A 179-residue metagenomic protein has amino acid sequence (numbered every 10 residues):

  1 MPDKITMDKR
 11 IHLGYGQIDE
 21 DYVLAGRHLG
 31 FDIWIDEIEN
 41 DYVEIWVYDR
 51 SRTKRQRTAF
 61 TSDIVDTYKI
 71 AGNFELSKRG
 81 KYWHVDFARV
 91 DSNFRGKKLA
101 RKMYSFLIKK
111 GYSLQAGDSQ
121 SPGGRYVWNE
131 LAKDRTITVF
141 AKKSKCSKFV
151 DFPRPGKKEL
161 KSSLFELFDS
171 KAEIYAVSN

Functional and structural regions predicted by a protein language model:
M1-R95, R101-N179: Non-catalytic substrate-recognition and accessory regions of acyl/acetyltransferase enzymes
